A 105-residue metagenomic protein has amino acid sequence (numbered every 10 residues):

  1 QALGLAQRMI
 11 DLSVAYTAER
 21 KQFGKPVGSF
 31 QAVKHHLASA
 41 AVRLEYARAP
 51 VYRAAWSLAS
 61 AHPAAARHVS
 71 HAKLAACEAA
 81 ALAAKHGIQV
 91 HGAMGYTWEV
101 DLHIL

Functional and structural regions predicted by a protein language model:
Q1-L105: Alpha-helical interface subdomain recognition
